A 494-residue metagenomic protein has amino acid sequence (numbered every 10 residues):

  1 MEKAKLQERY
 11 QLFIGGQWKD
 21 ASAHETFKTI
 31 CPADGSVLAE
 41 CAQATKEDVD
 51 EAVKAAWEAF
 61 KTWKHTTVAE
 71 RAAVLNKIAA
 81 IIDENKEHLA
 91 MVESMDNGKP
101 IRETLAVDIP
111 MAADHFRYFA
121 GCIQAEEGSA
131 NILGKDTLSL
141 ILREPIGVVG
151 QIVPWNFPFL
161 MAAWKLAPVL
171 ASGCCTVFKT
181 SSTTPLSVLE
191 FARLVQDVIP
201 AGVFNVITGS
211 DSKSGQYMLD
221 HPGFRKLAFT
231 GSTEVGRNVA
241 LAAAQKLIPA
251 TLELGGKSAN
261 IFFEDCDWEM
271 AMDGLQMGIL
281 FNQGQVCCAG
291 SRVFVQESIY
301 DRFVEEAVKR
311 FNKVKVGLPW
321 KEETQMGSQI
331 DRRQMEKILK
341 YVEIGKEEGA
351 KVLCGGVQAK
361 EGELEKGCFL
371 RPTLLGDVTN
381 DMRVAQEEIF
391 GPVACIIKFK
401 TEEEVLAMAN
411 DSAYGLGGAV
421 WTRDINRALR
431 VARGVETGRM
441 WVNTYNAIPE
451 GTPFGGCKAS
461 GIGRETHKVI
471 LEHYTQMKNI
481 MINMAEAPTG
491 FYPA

Functional and structural regions predicted by a protein language model:
M1-A33, V357: Hydrophobic face of amphipathic alpha-helices that form TPR/SEL1-like repeat modules and related alpha-solenoid
D20-A21, T26-F27, Q43-E47, C266: A short acidic/small-residue loop/turn micro-motif
D34-A39, I261, K315, V342 (+1 more regions): Conserved C-terminal structural/oligomerization subdomain of aldehyde/semialdehyde dehydrogenase
G35, R71, E93, F116 (+9 more regions): Residue-level signal for inorganic ion chemistry
S36-E126, D136: Glycine-rich loop-to-alpha-helix module at the N-terminal edge of alpha/beta enzyme cores
V37-A44, A59-H65, Q151, N260-F263 (+5 more regions): Short, well-ordered beta-strand elements within core beta-sheets of diverse protein domains
E127-M270, V308, F399: Rossmann-like NAD(P) dinucleotide-binding subdomain of oxidoreductase/dehydrogenase enzymes
E234-T379, V442, T489-P493: ALDH superfamily catalytic-core signature
